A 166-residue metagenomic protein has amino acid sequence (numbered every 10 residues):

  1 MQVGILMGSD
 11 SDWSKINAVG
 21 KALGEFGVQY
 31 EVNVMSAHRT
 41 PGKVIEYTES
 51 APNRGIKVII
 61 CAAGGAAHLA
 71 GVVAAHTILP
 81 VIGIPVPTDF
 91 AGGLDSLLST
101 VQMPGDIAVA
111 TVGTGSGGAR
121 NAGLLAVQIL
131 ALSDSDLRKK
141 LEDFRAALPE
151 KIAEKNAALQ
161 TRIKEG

Functional and structural regions predicted by a protein language model:
M1-R39: Glycine-rich phosphate/diphosphate-binding loop of Rossmann-like nucleotide-binding domains
Q2, V28-E31, I78-L79, Q102-V112: Glycine/charged-rich beta-loop-alpha catalytic/anionic-binding loops adjacent to active sites
M7-S14, A18, L94-G166: C-terminal binding/interaction regions
D10, M35-A37, G64-G65, V86-D89 (+1 more regions): Short, ordered loop/turn segments at secondary-structure junctions
D12-I16, T40-V44, A63-V72, A91-L94 (+1 more regions): Short glycine/serine/threonine-rich phosphate/pyrophosphate-binding segments that cradle anionic phosphate groups
Y30-V32, G65, L159-E165: Acidic, glycine/proline-rich low-complexity segments that act as flexible tails and inter-domain linkers
V32-N53: N-terminal beta-loop-helix "entrance" segment that forms/cooperates in small-molecule cofactor or anionic ligand
Y47-P85, D89: Glycine-rich phosphate-binding loop
